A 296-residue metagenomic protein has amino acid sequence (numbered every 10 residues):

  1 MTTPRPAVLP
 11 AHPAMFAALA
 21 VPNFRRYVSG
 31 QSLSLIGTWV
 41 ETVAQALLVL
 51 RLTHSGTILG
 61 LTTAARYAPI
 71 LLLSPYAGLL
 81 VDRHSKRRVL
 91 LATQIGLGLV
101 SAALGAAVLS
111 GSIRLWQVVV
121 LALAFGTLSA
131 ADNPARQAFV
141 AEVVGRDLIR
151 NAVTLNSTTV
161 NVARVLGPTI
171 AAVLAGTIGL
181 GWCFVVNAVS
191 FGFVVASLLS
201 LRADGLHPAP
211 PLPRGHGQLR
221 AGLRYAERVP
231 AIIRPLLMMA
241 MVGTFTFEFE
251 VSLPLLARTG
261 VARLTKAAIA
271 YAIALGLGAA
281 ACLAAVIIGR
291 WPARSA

Functional and structural regions predicted by a protein language model:
M1-A296: Alpha-helical transmembrane-bundle signature of multi-pass membrane transport and export proteins
